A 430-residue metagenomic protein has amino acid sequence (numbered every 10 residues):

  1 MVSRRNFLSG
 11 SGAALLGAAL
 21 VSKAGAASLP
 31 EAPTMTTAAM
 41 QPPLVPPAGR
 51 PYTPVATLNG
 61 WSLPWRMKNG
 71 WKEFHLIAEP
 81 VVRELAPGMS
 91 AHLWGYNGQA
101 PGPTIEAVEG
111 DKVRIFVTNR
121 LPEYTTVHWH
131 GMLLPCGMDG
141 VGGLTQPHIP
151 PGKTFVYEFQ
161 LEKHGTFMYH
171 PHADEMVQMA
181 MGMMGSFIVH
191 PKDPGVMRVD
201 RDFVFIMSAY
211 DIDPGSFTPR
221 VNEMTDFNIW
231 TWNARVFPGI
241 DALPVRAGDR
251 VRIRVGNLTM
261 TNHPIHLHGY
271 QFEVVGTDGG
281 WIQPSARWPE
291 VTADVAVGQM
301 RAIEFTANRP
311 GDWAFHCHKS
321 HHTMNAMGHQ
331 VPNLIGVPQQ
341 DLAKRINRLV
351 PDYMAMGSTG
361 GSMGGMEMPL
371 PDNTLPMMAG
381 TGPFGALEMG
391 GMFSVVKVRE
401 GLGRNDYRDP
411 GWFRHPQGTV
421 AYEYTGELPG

Functional and structural regions predicted by a protein language model:
V2-G430: Copper-binding active sites and cupredoxin-like electron-transfer domains, recognizing His/Cys-rich ligand loops
